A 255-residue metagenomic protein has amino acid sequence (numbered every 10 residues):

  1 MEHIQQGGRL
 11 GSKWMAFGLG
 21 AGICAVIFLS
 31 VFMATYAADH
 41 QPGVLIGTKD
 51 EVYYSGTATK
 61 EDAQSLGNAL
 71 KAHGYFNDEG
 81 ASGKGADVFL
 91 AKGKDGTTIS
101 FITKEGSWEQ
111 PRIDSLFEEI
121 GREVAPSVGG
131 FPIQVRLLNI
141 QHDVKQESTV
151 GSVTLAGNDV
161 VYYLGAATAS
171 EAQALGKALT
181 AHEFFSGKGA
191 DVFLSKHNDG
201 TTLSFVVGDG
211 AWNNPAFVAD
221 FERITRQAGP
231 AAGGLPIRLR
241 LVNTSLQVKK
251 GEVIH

Functional and structural regions predicted by a protein language model:
M1-L10: Juxtamembrane low-complexity tails/linkers enriched in Ser/Thr-Pro and polybasic
G18-M33: Hydrophobic membrane-insertion alpha-helices, especially the h-region of bacterial N-terminal signal peptides
F32-L66, G151-Q173: N-terminal presequence-like segments and adjacent domain-start helices
P42-I46, Y75-T103, H182-V207: Short edge beta-strands and adjacent turn/loop segments
T48, G56, G121-S148, G165 (+1 more regions): A short amphipathic beta-strand at an alpha->beta junction
E51-A58, F101-P111, V160-A167, F205-P215: Second-shell loop/turn segments in exported
S55-A58, V88-K92, E109, V124-S127 (+4 more regions): Tandem-repeat/low-complexity and Cys-motif detector
L66-K71, Y75-D78, S107-P132, L175-T180 (+2 more regions): Short, non-transmembrane amphipathic alpha-helical segments
